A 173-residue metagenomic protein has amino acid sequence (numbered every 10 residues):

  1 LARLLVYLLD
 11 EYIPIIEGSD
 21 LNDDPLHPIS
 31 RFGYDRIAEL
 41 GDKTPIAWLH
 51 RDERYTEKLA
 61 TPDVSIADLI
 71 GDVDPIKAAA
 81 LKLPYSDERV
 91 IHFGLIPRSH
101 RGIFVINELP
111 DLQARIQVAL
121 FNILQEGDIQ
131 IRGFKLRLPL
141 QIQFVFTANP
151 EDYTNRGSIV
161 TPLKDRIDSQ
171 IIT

Functional and structural regions predicted by a protein language model:
L1-I172: Conserved ASCE/P-loop NTPase catalytic core
